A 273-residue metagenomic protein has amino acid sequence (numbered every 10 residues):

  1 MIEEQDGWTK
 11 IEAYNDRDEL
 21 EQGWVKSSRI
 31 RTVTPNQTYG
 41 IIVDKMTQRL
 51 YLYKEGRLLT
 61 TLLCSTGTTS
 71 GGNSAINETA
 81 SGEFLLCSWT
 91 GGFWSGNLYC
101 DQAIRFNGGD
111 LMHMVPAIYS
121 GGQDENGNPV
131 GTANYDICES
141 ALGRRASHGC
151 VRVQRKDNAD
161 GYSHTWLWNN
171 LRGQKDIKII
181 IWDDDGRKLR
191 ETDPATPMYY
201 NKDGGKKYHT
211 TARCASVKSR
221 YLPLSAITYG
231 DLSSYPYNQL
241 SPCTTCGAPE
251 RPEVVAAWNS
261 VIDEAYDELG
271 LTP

Functional and structural regions predicted by a protein language model:
M1-D6, K10-Y14, G204-P223: Beta-loop motif signature
M1-S27, L232-C243: SH3/SH3-like beta-barrel superfamily modules
D16-E19, G56-T60, I118-S120, A215-V217: Short, surface-exposed beta-strand-loop junctions and turns on beta-sheet-rich folds
L20, N77-S81, F93-M198, D203 (+1 more regions): Exported/periplasmic cell-wall-interacting domains
V25-G72: A structural motif detector for short, solvent-exposed N-terminal "entry" segments of globular domains
G40-V43, A195-H209: A short beta-strand micro-motif
I41-D44, L50-Y53, T60-L62, L85-C87 (+5 more regions): Structural recognition of the beta-strand scaffold that forms the well-ordered cores of secreted hydrolase catalytic
L63-S88: Electropositive
